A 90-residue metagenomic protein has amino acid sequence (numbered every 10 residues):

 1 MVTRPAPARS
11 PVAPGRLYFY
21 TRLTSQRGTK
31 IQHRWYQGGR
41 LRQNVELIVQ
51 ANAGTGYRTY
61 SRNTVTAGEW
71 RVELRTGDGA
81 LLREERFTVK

Functional and structural regions predicted by a protein language model:
M1-V12: Short, compositionally biased P/S/T/A/G/V-rich stretches that sit at domain boundaries
R16-T24: Short edge beta-strand/loop segments characteristic of extracellular beta-sandwich folds
G28, A67-E69: Extracellular Ig-like/FN3 beta-sandwich strand-entry sites
H33-Q37, L74: Conserved aromatic beta-strand anchor motif in extracellular beta-sandwich/beta-rich domains
Q37-L41, D78: Solvent-exposed strand-loop boundary residues in beta-sheet-rich modules
R42-N52: Solvent-exposed serine/threonine-rich low-complexity stretches and specific carbohydrate-binding patches
G54-T64: Exposed aromatic-hydrophobic patches
T64, R71-V89: Short, exposed beta-strand-loop hairpins at the edges of beta-sheets in extracellular/periplasmic proteins
